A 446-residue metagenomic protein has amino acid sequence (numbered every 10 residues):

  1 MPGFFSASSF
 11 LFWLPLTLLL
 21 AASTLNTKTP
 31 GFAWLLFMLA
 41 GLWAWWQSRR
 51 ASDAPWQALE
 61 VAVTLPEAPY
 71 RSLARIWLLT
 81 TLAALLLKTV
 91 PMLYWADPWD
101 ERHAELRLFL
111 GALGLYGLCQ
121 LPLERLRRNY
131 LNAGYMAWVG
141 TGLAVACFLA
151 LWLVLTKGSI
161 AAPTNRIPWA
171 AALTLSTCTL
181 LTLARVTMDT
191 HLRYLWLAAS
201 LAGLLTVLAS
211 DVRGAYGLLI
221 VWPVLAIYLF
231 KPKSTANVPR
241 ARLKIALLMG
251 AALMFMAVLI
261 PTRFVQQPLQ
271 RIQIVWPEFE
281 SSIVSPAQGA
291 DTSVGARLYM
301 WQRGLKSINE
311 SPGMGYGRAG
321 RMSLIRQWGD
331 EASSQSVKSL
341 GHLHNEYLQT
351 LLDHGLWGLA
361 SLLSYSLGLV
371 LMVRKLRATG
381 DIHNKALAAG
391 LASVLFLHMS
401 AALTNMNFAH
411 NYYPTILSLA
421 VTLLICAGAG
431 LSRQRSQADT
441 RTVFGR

Functional and structural regions predicted by a protein language model:
G3-F5, L16-L39, W56-A74, A83-G111 (+3 more regions): Interfacial transmembrane-helix termini
S6-W13, L59-L82, N129-V139, L192-W196 (+1 more regions): Membrane-interfacial loop-to-transmembrane alpha-helix junctions, especially the N-terminal start
L36-G41, P223, Y365-G368, M372 (+1 more regions): Transmembrane alpha-helices of multi-pass inner-membrane enzymes
R50-R71, K233-R240, L376-H383, Q437-R446: Membrane-interfacial, low-structure loops and terminal tails that flank and connect transmembrane helices in multi-pass
G111-G117, L121, L126-K157, T164-S234 (+4 more regions): Alpha-helical transmembrane segments of multi-pass inner-membrane proteins
A209, F230-Q288, Q302-E310: A membrane-periplasm/extracellular boundary helix in multi-pass inner-membrane enzymes that assemble envelope glycans
Q288-Q302, E310, M314-H354: Long extracytoplasmic/lumenal interhelical loops at the membrane interface of multi-pass membrane proteins
D353-F396: Hydrophobic transmembrane alpha-helices and their immediate junctions
